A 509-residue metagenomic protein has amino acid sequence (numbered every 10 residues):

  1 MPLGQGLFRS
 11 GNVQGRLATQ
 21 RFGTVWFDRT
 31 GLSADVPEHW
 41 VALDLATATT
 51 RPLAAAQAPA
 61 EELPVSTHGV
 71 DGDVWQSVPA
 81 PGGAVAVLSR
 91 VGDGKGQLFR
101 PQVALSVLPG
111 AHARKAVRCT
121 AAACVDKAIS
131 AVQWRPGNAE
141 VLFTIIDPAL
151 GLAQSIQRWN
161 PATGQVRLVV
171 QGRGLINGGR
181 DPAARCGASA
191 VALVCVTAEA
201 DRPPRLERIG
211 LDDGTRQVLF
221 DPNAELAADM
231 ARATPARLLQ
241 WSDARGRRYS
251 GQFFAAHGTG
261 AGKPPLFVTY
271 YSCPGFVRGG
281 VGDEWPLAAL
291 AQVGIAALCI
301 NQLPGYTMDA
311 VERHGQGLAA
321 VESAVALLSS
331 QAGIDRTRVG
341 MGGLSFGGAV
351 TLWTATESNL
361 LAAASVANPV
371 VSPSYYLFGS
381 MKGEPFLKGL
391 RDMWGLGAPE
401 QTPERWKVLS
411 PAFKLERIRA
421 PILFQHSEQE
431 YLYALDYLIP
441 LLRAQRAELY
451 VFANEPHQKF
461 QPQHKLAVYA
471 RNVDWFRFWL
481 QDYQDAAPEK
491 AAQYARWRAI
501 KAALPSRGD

Functional and structural regions predicted by a protein language model:
M1, Q76-V85, A131-V141, A183-A192 (+2 more regions): Blade-terminus and WD-like Trp-Asp/Gly-His loop motifs, strongest in beta-propeller folds
M1-A55, F99-S106, R216-A224, G280-P286: Predominantly five- to eight-bladed beta-propeller fold
F27-A34, D93-L98, I146-P148, A198 (+1 more regions): Short consensus segments that form the blades of beta-propeller domains, in both extracellular/periplasmic
D35-V41, D93-S106, L150-R158, D201-R208: Structural motif
L43-V74, L98-F99, A104-G137, I145-I146 (+4 more regions): Multi-bladed beta-propeller domains
L168-G262, E284-A288, Q292-V293, S374 (+1 more regions): Non-catalytic accessory segments flanking enzyme active sites
D221-T337, L344: Cap/lid segment of the alpha/beta-hydrolase catalytic domain
P286, Q292, I300-D509: Active-site-proximal cap/loop segments of hydrolase catalytic domains
